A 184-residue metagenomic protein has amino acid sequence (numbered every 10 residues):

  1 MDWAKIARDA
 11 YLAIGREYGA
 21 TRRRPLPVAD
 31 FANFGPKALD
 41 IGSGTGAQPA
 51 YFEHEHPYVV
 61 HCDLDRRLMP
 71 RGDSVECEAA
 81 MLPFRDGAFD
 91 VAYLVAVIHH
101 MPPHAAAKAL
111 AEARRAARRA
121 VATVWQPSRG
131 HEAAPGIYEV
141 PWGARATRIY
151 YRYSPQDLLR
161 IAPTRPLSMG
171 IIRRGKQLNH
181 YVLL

Functional and structural regions predicted by a protein language model:
M1-L39, G44-M81, A105-K108, V121-L184: Class I (Rossmann-like) S-adenosyl-L-methionine-dependent methyltransferase catalytic domain, capturing the SAM-binding
F84: Carboxylate-rich, divalent-cation-coordinating active-site regions
Y93: A conserved beta-strand element that flanks and buttresses the S-adenosyl-L-methionine
A96-H100: Short catalytic micro-motifs in class I SAM-dependent methyltransferases
M101-P102, A117-R118: Helix-to-beta-strand junctions that scaffold the AdoMet/dcAdoMet cofactor pocket in Class I SAM-dependent enzymes
K108-E112, A116: Short, conserved SAM-binding segment of the class I
